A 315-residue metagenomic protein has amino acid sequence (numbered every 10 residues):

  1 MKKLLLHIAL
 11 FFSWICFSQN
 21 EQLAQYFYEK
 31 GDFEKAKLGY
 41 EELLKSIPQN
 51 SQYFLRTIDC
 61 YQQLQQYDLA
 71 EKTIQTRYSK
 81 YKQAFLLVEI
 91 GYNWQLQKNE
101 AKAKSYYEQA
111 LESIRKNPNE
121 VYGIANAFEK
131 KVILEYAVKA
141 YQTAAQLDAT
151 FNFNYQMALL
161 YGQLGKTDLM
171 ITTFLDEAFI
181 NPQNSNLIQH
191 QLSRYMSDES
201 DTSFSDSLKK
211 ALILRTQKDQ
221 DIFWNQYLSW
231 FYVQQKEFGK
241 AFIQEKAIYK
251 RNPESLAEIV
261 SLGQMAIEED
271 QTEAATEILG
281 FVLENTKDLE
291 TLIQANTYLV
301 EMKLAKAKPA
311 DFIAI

Functional and structural regions predicted by a protein language model:
C16-K72, Y78-F85, H190: N-terminal leader/linker segments that initiate helical-solenoid repeat arrays
F17-Q22, I47-F54, S79-E89, K102 (+11 more regions): Generic helix N-cap/helix-start motif at coil->alpha-helix transitions
E29, Q63, L96, K130 (+5 more regions): Register position in tetratricopeptide repeats
L43, T76-R77, Q109-A110, T143-A144 (+4 more regions): Canonical positions in the second alpha-helix
